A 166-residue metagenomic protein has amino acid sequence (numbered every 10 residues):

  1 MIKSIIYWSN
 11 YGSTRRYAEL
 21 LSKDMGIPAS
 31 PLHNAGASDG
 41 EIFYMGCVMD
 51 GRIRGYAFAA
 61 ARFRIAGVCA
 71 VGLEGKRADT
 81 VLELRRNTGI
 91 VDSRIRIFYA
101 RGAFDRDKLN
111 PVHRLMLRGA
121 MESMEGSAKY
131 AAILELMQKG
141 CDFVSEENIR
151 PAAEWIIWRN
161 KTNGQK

Functional and structural regions predicted by a protein language model:
M1-R62, E154-K166: N-terminal beta1-alpha1-beta2 submodule of the flavodoxin-like/Rossmannoid cofactor-binding fold
V48-K166: FMN-binding flavodoxin-like domain, especially the glycine-rich phosphate-binding loop
